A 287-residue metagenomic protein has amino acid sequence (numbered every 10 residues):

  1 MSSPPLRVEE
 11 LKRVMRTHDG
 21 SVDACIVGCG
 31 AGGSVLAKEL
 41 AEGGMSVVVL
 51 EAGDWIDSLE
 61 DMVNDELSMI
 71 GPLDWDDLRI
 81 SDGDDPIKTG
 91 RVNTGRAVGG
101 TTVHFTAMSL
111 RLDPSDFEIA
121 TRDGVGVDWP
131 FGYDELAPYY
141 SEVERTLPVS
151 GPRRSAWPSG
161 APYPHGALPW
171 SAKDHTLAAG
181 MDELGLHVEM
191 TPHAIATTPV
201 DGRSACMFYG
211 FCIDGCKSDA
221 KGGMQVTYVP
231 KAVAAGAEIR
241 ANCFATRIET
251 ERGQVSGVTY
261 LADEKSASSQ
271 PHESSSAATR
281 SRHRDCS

Functional and structural regions predicted by a protein language model:
S2-T121, V125-D134, P138-S141: N-terminal glycine-rich phosphate/pyrophosphate-binding loop and immediately adjacent elements
V22, G44, G236, P271-H272: Short, well-ordered alpha-helix to beta-strand connector turns
A24-V27, L50, A245, S268-R282 (+1 more regions): Short hydrophobic core segments
G33, I56, T246-R247, S281-R282: Glycine-rich nucleotide phosphate-binding loop and flanking beta-alpha elements of Rossmann-like dinucleotide-binding
S34-K38, V226, R284: Short, hydrophobic alpha-helix immediately C-terminal to the catalytic nucleophile
L50, T191, R240-N242, T246-I248 (+2 more regions): Generic beta-strand/beta-sheet core signal
R122-A245: Conserved redox-cofactor binding core of oxidoreductases
R247-S269, S274: Conserved beta-strand-loop-beta-strand element in the redox core of flavoprotein oxidoreductases
